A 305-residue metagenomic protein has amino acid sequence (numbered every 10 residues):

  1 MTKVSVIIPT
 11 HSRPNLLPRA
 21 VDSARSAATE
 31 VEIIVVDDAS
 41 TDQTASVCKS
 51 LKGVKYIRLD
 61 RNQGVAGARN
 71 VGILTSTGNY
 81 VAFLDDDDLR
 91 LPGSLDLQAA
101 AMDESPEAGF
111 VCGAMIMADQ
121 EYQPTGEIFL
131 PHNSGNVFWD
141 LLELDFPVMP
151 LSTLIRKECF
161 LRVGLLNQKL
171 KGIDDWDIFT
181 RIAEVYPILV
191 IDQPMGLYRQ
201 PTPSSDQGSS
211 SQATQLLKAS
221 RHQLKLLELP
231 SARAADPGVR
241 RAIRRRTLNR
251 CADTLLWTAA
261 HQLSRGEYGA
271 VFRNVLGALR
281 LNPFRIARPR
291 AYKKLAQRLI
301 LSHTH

Functional and structural regions predicted by a protein language model:
N15-P18, D42-S50, L89, G93: Acidic helix N-cap motif at the loop->helix transition within catalytic regions of sugar-transfer enzymes
D22-V31: Short, acidic, metal-binding catalytic loop of nucleotide-sugar glycosyltransferases
S23, D37-S46, R61, D85: A conserved acidic beta->alpha catalytic loop
L59-S76, D86, L97: Glycine-rich, basic loop-to-helix element that forms the pyrophosphate-binding segment of sugar-nucleotide handling
L74, G113, P131-Q223: Conserved nucleotide-sugar donor-binding catalytic segment
V81: Short aromatic/hydrophobic "clamp" motif used to bind/position activated sugar donors
G93-T125: Conserved donor NDP-sugar-binding/catalytic core segment of glycosyltransferases
Q200-H305: C-terminal subregions of glycosyltransferases and related glycan-biosynthesis enzymes
